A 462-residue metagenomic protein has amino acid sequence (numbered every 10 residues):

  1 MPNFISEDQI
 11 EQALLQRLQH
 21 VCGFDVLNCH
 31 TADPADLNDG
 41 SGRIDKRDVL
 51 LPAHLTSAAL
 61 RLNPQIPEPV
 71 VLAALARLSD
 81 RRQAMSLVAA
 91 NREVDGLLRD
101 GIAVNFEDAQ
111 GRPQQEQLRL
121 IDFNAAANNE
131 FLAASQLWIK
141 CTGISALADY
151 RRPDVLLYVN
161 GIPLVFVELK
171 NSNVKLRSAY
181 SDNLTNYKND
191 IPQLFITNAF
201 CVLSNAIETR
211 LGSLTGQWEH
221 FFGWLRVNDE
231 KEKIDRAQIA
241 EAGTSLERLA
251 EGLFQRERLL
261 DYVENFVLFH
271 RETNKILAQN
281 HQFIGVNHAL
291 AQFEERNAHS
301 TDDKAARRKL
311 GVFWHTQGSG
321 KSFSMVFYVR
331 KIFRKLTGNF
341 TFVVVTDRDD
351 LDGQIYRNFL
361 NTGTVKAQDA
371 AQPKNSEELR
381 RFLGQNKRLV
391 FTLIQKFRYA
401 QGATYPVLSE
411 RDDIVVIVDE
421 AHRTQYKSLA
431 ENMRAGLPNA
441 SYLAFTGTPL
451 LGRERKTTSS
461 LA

Functional and structural regions predicted by a protein language model:
M1-T341, D350-K366, Q385-R388, Q395 (+1 more regions): ATP-dependent helicase/translocase motor core
C29-T31, A371-Q372, G447: Proline- and acidic/polar-enriched loop/turn elements at helix boundaries
K170, T346, E420: Conserved residues at beta->alpha junctions
L176-R177, S213-T215, F222, Q395-Y405 (+1 more regions): Signature of the SF2 helicase/ATPase Hel1-core->accessory helical subdomain module
Y187-N189, V329-K331, N375-E378, Q401-Y405 (+1 more regions): A generic local structural motif
T346-D349, D369-E378, I394-Y399: Conserved helicase motor
K374-V390, V407-L408: Conserved motor-coupling elements within RecA-like helicase/translocase cores
